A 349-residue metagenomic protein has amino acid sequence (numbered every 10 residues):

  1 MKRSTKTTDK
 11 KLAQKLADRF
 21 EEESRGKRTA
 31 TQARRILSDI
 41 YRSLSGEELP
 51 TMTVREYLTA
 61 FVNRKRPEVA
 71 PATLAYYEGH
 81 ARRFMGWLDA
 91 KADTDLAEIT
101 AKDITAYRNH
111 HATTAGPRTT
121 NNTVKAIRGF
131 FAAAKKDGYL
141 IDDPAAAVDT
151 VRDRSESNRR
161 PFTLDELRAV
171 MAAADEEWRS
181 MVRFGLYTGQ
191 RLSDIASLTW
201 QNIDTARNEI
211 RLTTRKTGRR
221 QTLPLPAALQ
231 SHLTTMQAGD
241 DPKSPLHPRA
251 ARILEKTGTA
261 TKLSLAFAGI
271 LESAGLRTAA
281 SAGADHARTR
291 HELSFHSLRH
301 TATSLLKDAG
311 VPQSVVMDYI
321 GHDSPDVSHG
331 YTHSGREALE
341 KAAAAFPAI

Functional and structural regions predicted by a protein language model:
R3, M171, R215-T235, D241-I270 (+2 more regions): C-terminal catalytic core of Y-nucleophile DNA break-rejoin enzymes
R3-T94, S244: N-terminal DNA-binding module of tyrosine recombinases/phage integrases
T8-K10, P161, T214-G218, I320-A345: Catalytic-site neighborhood detector that most strongly recognizes the C-terminal catalytic loop/helix of tyrosine
A72, H80-W87, T94-N109, T113-V148 (+2 more regions): N-terminal DNA-binding recognition helix of tyrosine site-specific recombinases/integrases
P117, N121-T123, K136, L140-L192 (+5 more regions): Basic, Lys/Arg- and aromatic-enriched nucleic-acid-binding interface segment
K136, S180-R183, Y187, S193-D194 (+1 more regions): C-terminal catalytic core of tyrosine-transesterase DNA break-rejoin enzymes
A169-V170, Q221-A227, S231-M236, G330-I349: DNA/chromatin major-groove-contacting recognition/catalytic segments
N202-E209, E292, V311-G330, K341: Short, polar N-cap/turn motifs at the start of nucleic acid-interacting alpha helices
